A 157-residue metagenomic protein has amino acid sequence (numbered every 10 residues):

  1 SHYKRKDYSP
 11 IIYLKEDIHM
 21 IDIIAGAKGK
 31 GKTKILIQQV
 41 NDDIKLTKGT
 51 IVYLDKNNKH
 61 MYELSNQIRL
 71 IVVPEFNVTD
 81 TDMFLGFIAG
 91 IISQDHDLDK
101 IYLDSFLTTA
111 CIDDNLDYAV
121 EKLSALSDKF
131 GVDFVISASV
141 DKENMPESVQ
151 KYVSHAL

Functional and structural regions predicted by a protein language model:
S1-H19: Short, Lys/Arg-enriched N-terminal segments with co-localized hydrophobic residues within the first ~10-30 amino acids
P10, K15, M83-L85, D113 (+1 more regions): Residue-level detector of solvent-exposed, low-hydrophobicity positions
H19-I21, A25, S154-L157: Flexible, compositionally biased loop and terminal segments
I21-G90, M145-S148: Conserved P-loop
E75, F87, I92, D97-L157: Replace "adjacent to P-loop NTPase cores in ATP/GTP-dependent enzymes" with "adjacent to NTP-binding cores
